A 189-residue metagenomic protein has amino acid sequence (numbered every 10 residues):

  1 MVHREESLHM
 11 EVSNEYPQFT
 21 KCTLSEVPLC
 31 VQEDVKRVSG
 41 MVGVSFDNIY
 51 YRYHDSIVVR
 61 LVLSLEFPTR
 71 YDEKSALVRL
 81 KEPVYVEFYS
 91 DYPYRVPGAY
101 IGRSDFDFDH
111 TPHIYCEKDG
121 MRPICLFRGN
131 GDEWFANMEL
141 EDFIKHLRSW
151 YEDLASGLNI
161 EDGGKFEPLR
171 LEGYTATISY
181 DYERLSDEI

Functional and structural regions predicted by a protein language model:
M1-V12, G164-T177: Defense-system signaling and execution modules centered on TIR/cGAS-STING-like, death/scaffold domains and their
V2-L65: Start-of-domain signal
E15-V27, V96-Y100, S104-L171: Glycine-centered motif in EGF-like
G40-G129, D187: Compact alpha/beta protein-protein interaction domains typified by the UBC
G173-I189: Acidic, Ser/Thr-rich low-complexity intrinsically disordered segments
